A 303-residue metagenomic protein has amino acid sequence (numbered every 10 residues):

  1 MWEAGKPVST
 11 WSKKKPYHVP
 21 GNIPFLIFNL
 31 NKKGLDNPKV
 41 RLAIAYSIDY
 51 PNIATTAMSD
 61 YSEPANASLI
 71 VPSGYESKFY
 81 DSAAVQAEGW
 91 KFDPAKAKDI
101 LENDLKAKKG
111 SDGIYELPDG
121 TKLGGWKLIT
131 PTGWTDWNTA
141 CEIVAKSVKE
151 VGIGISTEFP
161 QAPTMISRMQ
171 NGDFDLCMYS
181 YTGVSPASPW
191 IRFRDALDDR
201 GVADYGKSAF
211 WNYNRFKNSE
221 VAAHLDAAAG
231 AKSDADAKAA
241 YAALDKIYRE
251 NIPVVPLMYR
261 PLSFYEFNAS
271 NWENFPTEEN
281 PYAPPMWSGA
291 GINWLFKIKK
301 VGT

Functional and structural regions predicted by a protein language model:
M1-K32, A43, P51, T55-A57 (+1 more regions): Extracellular/periplasmic solute-recognition and catalytic clefts
I23, A45-S82, D136-A145, M169-T303: Detector for C-terminal structural segments
P64-S111, T132-N138: Structural transition elements
K108-L123: Short helix/loop segment immediately N-terminal to the Walker
L123-G133, I155-E158: Short, well-ordered beta-strand elements
T157-S167: Short helix-initiation/N-cap motifs at beta->coil->alpha
